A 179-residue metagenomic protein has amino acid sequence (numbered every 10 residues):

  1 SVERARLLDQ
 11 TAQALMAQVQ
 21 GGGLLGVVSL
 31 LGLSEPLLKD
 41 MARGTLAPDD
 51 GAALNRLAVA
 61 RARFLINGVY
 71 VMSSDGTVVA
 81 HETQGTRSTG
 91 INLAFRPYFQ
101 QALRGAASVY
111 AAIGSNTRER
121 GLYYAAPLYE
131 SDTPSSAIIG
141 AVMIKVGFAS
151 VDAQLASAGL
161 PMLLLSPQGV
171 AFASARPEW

Functional and structural regions predicted by a protein language model:
S1-R43, R63-N67, A107-S108: Juxtamembrane extracytoplasmic/periplasmic/luminal helical "stalk" adjacent to the first N-terminal
E3, P36-D40, L46-P48, N55 (+3 more regions): N-terminal membrane-sensor/transducer module of prokaryotic signaling receptors
A14-Q18, V27-L30, A52-R63, V69 (+2 more regions): Amphipathic alpha-helical regulatory segments at dimerization interfaces that relay allosteric signals between sensory
S29-L31, V69-G76, P161-A171: Short hydrophobic alpha-helical segments used for membrane anchoring or interfacial signaling
K39-D40, G76-T83, A171-R176: Amphipathic coiled-coil signal-relay and dimerization helices
A62-R63, T77-L155: Extracytoplasmic/periplasmic ligand-binding sensor regions of membrane-associated signaling proteins
I66-G68, Y123-Y124, G159-P161: Short loop/turn microsegments at loop-to-beta-strand junctions
V151-W179: Intrinsic low-complexity, intrinsically disordered coil/linker regions enriched in small/polar and charged residues
